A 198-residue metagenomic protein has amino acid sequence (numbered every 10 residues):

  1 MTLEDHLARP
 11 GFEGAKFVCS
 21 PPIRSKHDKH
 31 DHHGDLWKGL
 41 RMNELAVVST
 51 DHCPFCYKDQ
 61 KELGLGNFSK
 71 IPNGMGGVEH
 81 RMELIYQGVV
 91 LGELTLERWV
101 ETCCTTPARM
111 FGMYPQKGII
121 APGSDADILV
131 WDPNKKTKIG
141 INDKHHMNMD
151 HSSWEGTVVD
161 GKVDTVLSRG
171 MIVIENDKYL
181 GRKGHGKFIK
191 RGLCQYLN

Functional and structural regions predicted by a protein language model:
M1-V48, C53, G64: Histidine/acidic residue-rich metal-binding segments in metalloenzymes
T2-H6, F55-K58, T137-K138, I174: Flexible loop/turn segments at secondary-structure boundaries
G11-G14, V47-V48, P54-N134: His/Asp/Glu-enriched, well-ordered alpha-helical/loop segment that forms or immediately abuts the divalent-metal
F17-D31, I71-G76, S152-V158: A short acidic, glycine-rich active-site loop that binds or catalyzes chemistry on phosphate/adenosine moieties
H27, D31-H32, T102, P115 (+1 more regions): Short, conserved clusters of charged catalytic residues that mark active-site and nucleotide-handling motifs
E62-N67, N73, P122-I189: C-terminal cap of metal-dependent C-N hydrolases
E97-R98, I141-M147, Q195-Y196: Short, positively charged
F188-N198: Short, solvent-exposed cationic patches
